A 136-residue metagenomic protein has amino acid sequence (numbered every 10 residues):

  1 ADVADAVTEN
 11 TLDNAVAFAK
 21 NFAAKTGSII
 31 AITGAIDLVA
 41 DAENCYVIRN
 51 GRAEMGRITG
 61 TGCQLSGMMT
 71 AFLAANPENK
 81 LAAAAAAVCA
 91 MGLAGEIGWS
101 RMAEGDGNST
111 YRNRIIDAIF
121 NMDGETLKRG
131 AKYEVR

Functional and structural regions predicted by a protein language model:
A1-C45: Conserved phosphate/ATP/ADP-binding segment of small-molecule kinases
D5-L12, E54-T59, G105: Short, surface-exposed loop/turn motifs that are enriched in glycine and acidic residues and include a nearby proline
A17-N21, K25, G67-F72, A86-C89 (+1 more regions): Alpha-helical scaffold segments in soluble metabolic enzymes
A42-M55: Glycine/charged-rich beta-loop-alpha catalytic/anionic-binding loops adjacent to active sites
R52-M69, K80: Short glycine/threonine-rich catalytic loop with a Thr-x-Gly-x-Asp
M69-Y111: Conserved post-catalytic alpha-helical subdomain immediately downstream of the catalytic base and nucleotide-binding
L93-R136: Charged C-terminal helix
